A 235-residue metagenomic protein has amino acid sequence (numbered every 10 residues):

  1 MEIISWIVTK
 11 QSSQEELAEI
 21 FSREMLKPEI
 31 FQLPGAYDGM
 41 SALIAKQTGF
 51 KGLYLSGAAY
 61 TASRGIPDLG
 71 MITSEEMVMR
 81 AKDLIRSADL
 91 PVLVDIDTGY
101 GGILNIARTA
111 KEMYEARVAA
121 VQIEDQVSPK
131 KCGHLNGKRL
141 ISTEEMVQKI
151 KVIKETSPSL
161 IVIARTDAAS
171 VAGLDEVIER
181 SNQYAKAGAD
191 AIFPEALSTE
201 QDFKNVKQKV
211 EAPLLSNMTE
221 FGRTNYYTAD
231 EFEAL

Functional and structural regions predicted by a protein language model:
M1-S5: N-terminal amphipathic/basic-hydrophobic helices that include classical n-h-c signal peptides and signal-anchor
W6, Q11-S12: Charged, compositionally biased N-terminal leader segments and the immediate start of the first structured element
S12-E24, F31-V92, T98-L235: Alpha/beta enzyme core
